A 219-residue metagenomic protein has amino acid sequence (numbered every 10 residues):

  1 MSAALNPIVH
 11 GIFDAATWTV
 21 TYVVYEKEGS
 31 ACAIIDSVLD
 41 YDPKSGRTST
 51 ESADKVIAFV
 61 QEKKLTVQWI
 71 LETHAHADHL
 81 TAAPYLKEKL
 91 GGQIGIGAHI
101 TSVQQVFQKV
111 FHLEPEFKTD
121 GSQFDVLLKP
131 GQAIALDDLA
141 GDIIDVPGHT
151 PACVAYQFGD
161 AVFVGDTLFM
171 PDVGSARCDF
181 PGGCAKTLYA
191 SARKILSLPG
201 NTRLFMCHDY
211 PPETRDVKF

Functional and structural regions predicted by a protein language model:
M1-A3: N-terminal mitochondrial targeting presequences
L5-L65, A155-V164, P171: Conserved beta-strand hairpin/beta-sheet module of binuclear metal-dependent hydrolase folds, prominently
F13, A98, H208: Residues at the C-termini of beta-strands that transition into short coil/loop
D14-W18, H76-A77, P147-H149: Short beta->alpha connector loops
T17, G29, I100-S102, P212: Surface-exposed, flexible loop/turn segments at secondary-structure boundaries
S30, S37-P43, F111-L113, D120-D125 (+3 more regions): Metallo-beta-lactamase
L39-A140: Active-site HxH/HxHxD metal-binding segment of metal-dependent hydrolases
